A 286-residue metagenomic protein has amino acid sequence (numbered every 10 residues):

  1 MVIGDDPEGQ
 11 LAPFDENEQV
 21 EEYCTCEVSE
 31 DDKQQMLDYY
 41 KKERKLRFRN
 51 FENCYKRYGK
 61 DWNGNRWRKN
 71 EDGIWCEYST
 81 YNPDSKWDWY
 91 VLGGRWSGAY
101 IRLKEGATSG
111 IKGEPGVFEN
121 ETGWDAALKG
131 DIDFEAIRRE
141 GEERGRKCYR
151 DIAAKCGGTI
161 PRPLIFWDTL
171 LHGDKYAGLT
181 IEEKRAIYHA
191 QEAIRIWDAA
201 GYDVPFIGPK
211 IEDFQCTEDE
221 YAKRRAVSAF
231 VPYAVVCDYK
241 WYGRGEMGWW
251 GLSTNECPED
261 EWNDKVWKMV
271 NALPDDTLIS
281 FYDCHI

Functional and structural regions predicted by a protein language model:
M1-K265, A272: Acidic (Asp/Glu-rich) sequence patches and key acidic residues that form negatively charged surfaces used
D260-I286: Secondary-structure-rich domain cores
